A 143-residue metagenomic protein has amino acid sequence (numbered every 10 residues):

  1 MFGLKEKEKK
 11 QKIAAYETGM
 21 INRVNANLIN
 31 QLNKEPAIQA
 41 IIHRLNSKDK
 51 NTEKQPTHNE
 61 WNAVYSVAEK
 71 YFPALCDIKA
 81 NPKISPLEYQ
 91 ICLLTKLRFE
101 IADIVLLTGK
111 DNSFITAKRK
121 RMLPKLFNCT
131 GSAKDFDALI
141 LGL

Functional and structural regions predicted by a protein language model:
F2-L87: Membrane-proximal linker segments that couple transmembrane helices to downstream signaling/catalytic modules
T52, P56-L143: Cytosolic nucleotide-binding catalytic cores of signal-transduction proteins
